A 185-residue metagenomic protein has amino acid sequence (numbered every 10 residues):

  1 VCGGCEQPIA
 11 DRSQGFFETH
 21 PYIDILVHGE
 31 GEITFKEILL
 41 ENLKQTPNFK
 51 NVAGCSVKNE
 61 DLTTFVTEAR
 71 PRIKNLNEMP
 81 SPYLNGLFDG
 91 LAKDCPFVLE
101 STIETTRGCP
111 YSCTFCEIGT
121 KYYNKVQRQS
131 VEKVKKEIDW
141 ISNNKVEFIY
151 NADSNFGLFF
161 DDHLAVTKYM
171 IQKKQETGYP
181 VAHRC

Functional and structural regions predicted by a protein language model:
V1-I73: Glycine-rich beta-alpha loop elements in corrinoid/cobalamin-binding modules across cobalamin-dependent enzymes
N77-C185: Radical SAM [4Fe-4S] cluster-binding motif and immediate context
